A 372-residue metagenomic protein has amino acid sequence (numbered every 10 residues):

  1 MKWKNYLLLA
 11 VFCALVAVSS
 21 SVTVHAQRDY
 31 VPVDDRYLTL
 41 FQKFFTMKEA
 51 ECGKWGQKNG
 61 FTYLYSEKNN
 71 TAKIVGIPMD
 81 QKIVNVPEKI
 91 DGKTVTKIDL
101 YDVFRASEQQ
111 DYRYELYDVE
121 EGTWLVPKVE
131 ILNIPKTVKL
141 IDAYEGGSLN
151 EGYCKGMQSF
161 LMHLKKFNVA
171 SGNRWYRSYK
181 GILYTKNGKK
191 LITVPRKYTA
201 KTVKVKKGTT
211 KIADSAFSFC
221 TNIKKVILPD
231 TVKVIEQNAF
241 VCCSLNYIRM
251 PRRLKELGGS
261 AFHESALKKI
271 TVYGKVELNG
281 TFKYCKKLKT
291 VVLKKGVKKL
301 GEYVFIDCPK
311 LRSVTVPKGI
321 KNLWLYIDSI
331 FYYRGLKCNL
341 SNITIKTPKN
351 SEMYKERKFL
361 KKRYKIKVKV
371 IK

Functional and structural regions predicted by a protein language model:
W3-T23: Sec-dependent N-terminal signal peptides of Gram-positive bacterial secreted proteins and lipoproteins
V22-G60: Low-complexity, acidic Ser/Thr/Pro-rich repeat tracts that form intrinsically disordered stalk/linker regions of very
V24, D29, Y65-N70, M79-T96 (+9 more regions): Structural signature of tandem-repeat unit edges
T39, W55-P78: GGW-centered surface loops in extracellular recognition modules
G76-I77, D102-S107: Acidic, Ser/Thr
G146-S148, M157-F160, F282-K283, D328-K337 (+1 more regions): A structural signal for leucine-rich repeat
